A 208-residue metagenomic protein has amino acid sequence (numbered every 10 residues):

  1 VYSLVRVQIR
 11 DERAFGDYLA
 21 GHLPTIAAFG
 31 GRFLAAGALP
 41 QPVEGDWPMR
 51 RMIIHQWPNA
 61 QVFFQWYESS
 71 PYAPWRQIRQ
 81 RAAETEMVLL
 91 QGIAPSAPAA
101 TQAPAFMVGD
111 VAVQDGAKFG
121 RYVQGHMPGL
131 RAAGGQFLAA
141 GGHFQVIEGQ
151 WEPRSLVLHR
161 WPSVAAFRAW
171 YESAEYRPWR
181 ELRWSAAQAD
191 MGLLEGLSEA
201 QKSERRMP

Functional and structural regions predicted by a protein language model:
V1-A73, R81-R177, S185, E195-P208: Short S/T/G/P-rich N-terminal loop/turn motif that feeds into the first structured element of a domain
